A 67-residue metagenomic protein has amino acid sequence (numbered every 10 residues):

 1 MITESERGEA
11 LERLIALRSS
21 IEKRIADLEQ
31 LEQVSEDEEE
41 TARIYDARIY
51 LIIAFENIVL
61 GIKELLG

Functional and structural regions predicted by a protein language model:
M1-E22: Short, charge/polar-rich alpha-helical segments
A16-G67: Short, charge-rich amphipathic interface segments used for partner binding and complex assembly
